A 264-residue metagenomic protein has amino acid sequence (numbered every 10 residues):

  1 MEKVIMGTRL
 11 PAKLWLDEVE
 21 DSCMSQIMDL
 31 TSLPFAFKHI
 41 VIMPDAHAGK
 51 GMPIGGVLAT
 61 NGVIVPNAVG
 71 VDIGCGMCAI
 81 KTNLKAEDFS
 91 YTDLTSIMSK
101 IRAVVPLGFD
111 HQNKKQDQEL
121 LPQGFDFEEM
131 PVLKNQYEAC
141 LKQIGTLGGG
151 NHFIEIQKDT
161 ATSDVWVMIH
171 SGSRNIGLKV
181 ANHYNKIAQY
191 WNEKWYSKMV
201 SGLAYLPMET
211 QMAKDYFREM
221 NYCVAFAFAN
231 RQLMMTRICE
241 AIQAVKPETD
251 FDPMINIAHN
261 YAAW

Functional and structural regions predicted by a protein language model:
E2-Q26, F35-I40, A48-I54, L58 (+5 more regions): Domain-length cofactor-binding catalytic modules of enzymes
T31: Beta-strand elements of modular eukaryotic interaction domains
A68-E129: A generic, well-ordered mixed alpha/beta core segment in the N-terminal half of proteins
